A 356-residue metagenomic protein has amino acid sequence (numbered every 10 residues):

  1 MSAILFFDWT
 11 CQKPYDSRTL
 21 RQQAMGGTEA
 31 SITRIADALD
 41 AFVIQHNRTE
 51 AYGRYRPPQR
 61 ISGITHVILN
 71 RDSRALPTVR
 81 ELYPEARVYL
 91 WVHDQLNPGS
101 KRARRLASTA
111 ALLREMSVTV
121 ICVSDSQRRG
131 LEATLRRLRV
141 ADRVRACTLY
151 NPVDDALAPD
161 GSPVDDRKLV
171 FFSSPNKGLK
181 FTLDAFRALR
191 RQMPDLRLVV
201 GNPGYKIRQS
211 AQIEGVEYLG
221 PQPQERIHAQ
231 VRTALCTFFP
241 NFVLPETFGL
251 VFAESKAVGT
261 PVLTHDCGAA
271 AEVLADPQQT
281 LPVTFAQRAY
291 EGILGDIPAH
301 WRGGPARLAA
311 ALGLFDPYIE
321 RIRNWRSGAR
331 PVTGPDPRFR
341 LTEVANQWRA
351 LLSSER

Functional and structural regions predicted by a protein language model:
A24, D155, P163-P221: Conserved catalytic-core segment of nucleotide-activated headgroup transferases in glycan assembly
A30, G295-S353: A charged, aromatic-enriched C-terminal amphipathic alpha-helix characteristic of glycosyltransferases across folds
Q45-S117, S126: Extended catalytic core of nucleotide-activated donor transferases of GT-like folds
M116-V144, I207: A short, active-site helix/loop in glycosyltransferases that binds the activated sugar's phosphate group
S126-Q127, R145-A158, G204-I207: Short beta-strand->alpha-helix junction loop in the catalytic core of nucleotide-activated group-transfer enzymes
V216-T233, G268: Conserved active-site histidine-acidic residue motif and adjacent donor-binding/catalytic loop of glycosyltransferases
H228, L250-A257, A271-E272: Short alpha-helical segment that forms part of, or immediately flanks, the ligand-binding pocket in carbohydrate-active
R232-T247, T260: Acidic donor-binding loop of glycosyltransferase active sites
